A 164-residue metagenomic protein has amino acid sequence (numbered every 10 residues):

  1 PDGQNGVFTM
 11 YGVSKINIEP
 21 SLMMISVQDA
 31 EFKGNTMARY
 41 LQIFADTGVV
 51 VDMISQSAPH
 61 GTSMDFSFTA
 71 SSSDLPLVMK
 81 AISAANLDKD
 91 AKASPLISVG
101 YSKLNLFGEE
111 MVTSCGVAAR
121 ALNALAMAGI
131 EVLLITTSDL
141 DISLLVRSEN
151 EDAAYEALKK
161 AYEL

Functional and structural regions predicted by a protein language model:
P1-L164: A conserved regulatory-domain signal marking ACT and ACT-like small-molecule sensing domains and adjacent regulatory
